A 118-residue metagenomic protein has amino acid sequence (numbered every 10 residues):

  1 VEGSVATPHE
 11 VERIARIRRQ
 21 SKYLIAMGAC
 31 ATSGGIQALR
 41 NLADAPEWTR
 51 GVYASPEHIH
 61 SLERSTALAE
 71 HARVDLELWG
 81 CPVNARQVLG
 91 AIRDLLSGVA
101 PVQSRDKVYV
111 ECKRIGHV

Functional and structural regions predicted by a protein language model:
V1-V118: Iron-sulfur-associated redox domains of electron-transfer enzymes in respiratory and anaerobic energy metabolism
